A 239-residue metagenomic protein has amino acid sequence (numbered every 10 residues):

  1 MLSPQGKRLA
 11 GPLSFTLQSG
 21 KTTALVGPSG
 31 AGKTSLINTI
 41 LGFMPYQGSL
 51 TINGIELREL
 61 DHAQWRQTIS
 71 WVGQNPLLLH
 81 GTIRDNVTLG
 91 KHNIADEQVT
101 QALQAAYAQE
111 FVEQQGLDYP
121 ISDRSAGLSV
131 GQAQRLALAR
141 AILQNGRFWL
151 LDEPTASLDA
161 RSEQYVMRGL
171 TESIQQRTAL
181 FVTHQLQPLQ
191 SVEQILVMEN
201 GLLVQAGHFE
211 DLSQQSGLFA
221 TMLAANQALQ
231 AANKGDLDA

Functional and structural regions predicted by a protein language model:
V26-P28: The feature captures the beta-strand-to-loop junction immediately N-terminal to the Walker
I40-G42: Helix-to-loop junction immediately C-terminal to a conserved catalytic motif
Y46, Q109-L136, L151, L158 (+1 more regions): ABC-fold ATPase nucleotide-binding domain signature/coupling loops
G48-E56, W65: Conserved ABC transporter NBD signature motif
P76-P120, N145, R161, L218-T221: Conserved "ABC signature" C-loop
E163-Q175, Q187: Helical segment within the ABC ATPase nucleotide-binding domain
R168, Q185, Q190-A239: C-terminal portion of ABC ATPase nucleotide-binding domains
